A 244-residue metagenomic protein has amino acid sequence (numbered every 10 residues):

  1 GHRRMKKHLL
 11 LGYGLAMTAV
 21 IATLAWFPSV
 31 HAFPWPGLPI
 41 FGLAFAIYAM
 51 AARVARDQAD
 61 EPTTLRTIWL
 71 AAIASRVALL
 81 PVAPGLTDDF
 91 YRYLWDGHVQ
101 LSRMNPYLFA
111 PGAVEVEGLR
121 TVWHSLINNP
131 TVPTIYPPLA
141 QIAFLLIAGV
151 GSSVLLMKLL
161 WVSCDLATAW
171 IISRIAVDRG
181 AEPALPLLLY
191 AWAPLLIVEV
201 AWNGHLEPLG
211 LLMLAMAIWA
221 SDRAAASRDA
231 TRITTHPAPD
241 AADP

Functional and structural regions predicted by a protein language model:
R3-A78, V177: Start-transfer (signal-anchor) and selected internal transmembrane alpha helices of multi-pass inner/ER membrane
A25-P39, L159-A167, L185-S221: Multi-pass, polyprenyl lipid-linked donor-dependent membrane glycosyltransferases
A46-V54, L146, S153-G180, L212 (+1 more regions): Transmembrane-helix motifs of polytopic, lipid-linked glycan transferases
E61-L160: Intramembrane catalytic core of multi-pass membrane enzymes that act on lipidic substrates
T63-T67, I172-L195, A225: Transmembrane-helix signature of polytopic, membrane-embedded enzymes that assemble or transfer cell-envelope glycans
I135, L139, T168, L209: Hydrophobic (often cysteine-bearing) scaffold residues that line and stabilize catalytic clefts of nucleotide/cofactor
R174, D178-G180, L214-A242: Membrane-interface transmembrane helices that cradle and orient dolichyl/undecaprenyl
